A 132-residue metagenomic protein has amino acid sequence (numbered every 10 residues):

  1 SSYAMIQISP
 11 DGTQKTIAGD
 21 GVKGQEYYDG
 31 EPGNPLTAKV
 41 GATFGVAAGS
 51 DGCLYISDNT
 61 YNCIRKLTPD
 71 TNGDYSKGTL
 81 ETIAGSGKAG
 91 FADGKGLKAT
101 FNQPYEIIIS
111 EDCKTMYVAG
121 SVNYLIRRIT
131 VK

Functional and structural regions predicted by a protein language model:
S1, N59-T60, P69, S121: Short loop/turn segments immediately following the C-termini of beta-strands
Y3-Q7, T13, N62-K66, T79 (+1 more regions): A short loop-to-beta-strand structural motif that recurs across blades of beta-propeller domains
G12-A42, N72-Y105: Gly/Pro-rich loop segments of beta-rich domains
G45, N59-C63: Loop/turn-rich, solvent-exposed surfaces of beta-rich toroidal or solenoidal domains
A48-D51, I109-C113: Residue-level detector of Asp-centered blade-edge/turn motifs that repeat once per structural unit in beta-propeller
C53-I56, T115-V118: Conserved beta-propeller blade signature
L67-Y75, I129-K132: Short loop/turn segments immediately following beta-strands, especially the blade-tip and inter-blade linker loops
Y105-I107, N123, R127-V131: Predominantly soluble domains enriched in secretory-pathway, periplasmic, or organellar proteins
